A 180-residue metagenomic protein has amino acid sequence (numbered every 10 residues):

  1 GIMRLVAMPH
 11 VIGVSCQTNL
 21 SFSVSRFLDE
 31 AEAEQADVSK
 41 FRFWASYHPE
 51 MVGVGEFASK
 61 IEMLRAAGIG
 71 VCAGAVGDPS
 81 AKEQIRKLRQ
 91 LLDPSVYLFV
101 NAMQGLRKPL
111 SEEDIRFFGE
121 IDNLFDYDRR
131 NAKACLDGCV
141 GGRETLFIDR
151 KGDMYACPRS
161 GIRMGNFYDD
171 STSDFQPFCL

Functional and structural regions predicted by a protein language model:
G1, V6-R26, E34-E56, G70-V76 (+1 more regions): Core AdoMet radical
I2-A7, L28, A58-E62, I85-Q90 (+1 more regions): Short amphipathic alpha-helical segments and helix-helix/interface helices
H10, S39, A67, P94 (+2 more regions): Residue-level preference for short coil/turn positions at secondary-structure junctions
S23, S80, R107, G161-R163: Flexible, glycine-rich phosphate/dinucleotide-binding loops and adjacent beta-alpha linkers at cofactor/substrate
E32-Q35, I61: Exposed regions on extracellular, virion, or secretory-pathway luminal proteins
M51-A132: Conserved C-terminal portion of the radical SAM core fold that forms the substrate/S-adenosylmethionine-binding
L110-L180: Accessory C-terminal segments flanking Radical SAM cores
